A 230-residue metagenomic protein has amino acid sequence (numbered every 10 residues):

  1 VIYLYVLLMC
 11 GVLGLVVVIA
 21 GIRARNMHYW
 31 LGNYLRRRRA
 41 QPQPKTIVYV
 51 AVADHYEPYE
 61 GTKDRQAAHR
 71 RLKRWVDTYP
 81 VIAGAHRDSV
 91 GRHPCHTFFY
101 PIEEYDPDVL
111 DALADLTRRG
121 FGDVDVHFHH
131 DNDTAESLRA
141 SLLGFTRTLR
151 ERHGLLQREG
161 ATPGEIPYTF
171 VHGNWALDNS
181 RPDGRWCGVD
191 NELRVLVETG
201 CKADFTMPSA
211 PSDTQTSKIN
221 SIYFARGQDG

Functional and structural regions predicted by a protein language model:
I2-G230: Catalytic alpha-helical scaffold of carbohydrate-active enzymes acting on polysaccharides/glycoconjugates
